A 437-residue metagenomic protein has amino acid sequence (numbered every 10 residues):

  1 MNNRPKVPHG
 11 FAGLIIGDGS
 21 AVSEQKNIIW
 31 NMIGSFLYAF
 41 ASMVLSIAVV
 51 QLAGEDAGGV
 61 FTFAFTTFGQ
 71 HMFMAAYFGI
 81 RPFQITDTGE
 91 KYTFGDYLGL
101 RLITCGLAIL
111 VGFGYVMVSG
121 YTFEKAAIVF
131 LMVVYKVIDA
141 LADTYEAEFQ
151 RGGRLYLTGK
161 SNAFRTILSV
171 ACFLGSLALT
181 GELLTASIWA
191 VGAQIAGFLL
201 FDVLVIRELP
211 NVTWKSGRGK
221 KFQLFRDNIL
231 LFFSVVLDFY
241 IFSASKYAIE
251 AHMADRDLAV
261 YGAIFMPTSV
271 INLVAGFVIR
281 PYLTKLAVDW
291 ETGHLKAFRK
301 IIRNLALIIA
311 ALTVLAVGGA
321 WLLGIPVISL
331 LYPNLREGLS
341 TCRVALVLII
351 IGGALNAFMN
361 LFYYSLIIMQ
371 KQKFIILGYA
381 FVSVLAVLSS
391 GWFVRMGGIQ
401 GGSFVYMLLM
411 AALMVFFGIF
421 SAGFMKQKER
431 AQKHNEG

Functional and structural regions predicted by a protein language model:
N2-E24, Y156, K160-S161, L184-T185 (+5 more regions): Interhelical loop/hinge segments that connect adjacent transmembrane helices in multipass membrane
R4-F11, S20-F78, I109, V170 (+5 more regions): Signature of the first transmembrane helix
A21, Q25, I80-Y92, I138-A163 (+2 more regions): Membrane-interface junctions at transmembrane-helix termini in multi-pass inner-membrane proteins
V22-Y38, Q70, M74-M117, A127-F130 (+2 more regions): Membrane-water interface segments that mark the loop-to-transmembrane alpha-helix transition
N27-S46, F164-S169, A186-F201, V205 (+3 more regions): Transmembrane helical elements of multi-pass membrane transporters/channels
S42, F73-Y92, R151, S269-G293 (+1 more regions): Helix-loop junctions and terminal segments of transmembrane helices in multi-pass membrane transport/translocation
A53-G58, V116-M132, D255, L322-A354: Interfacial segments at transmembrane-helix termini and the short loops linking adjacent helices
A126-V133, G159-L209, D227, F265 (+2 more regions): Hydrophobic alpha-helical transmembrane segments
